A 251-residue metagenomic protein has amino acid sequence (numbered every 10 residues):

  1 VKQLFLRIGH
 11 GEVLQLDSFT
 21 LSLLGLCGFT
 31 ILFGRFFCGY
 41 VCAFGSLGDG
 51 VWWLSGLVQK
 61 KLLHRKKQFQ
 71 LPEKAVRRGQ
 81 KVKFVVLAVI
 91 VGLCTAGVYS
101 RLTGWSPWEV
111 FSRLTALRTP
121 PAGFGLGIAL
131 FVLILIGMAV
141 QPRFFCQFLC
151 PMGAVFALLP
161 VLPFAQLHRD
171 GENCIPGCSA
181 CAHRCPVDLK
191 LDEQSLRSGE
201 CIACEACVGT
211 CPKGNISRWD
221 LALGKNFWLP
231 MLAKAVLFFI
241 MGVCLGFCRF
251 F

Functional and structural regions predicted by a protein language model:
V1-V187, L191-Q194, G199, V208-F251: Non-ligating segments of multi-cofactor redox enzymes
I202: Short alpha-helical catalytic segment bearing the HExxH-like zincin motif of zinc-dependent metalloproteases
